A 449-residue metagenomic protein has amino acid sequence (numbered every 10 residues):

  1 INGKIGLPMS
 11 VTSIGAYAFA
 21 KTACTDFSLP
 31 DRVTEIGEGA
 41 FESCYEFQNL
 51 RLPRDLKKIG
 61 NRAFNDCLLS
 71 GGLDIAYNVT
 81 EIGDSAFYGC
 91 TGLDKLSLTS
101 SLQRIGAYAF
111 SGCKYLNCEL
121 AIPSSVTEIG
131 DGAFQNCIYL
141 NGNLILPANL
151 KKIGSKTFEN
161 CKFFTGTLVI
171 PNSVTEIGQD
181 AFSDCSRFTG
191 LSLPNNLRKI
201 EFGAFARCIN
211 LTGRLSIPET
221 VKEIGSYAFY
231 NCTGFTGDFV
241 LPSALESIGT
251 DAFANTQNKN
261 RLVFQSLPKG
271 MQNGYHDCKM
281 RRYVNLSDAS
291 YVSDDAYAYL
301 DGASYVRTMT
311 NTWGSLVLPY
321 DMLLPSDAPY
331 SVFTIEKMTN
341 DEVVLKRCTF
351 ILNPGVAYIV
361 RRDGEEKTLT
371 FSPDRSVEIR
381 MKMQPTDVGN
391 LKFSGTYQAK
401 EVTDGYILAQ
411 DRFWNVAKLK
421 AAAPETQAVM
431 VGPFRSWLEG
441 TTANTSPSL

Functional and structural regions predicted by a protein language model:
I1-S13, A23-E35, Y45-K58, L68-E81 (+8 more regions): Structural signature of tandem-repeat unit edges
G15-A18, G37-E42, G60-A63, G83-Y88 (+7 more regions): Consensus positions within tandem repeat domains that build extended binding/scaffold surfaces
Y17, G39, Y108, G132 (+11 more regions): Tight coil/turn sites that cap or link beta-strands
Y230-A296, L300: Leucine-rich solenoid repeat scaffolds
P268-A328, K346-L449: A short, polar beta-strand/turn micro-motif
P325-M338: Change to "...patches in solvent-exposed regions of secreted, membrane-anchored, or virion-exposed structural
K337-K346: Short linear interaction motifs
